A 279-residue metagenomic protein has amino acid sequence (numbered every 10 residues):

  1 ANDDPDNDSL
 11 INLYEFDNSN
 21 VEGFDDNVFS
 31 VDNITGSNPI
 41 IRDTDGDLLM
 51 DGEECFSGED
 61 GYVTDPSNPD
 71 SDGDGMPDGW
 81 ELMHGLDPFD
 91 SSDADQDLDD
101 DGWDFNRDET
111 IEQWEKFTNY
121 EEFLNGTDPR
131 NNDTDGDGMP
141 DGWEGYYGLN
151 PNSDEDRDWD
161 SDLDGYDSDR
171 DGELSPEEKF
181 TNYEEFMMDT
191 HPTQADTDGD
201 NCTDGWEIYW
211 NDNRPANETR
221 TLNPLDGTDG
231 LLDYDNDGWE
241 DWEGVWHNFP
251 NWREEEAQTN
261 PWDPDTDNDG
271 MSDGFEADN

Functional and structural regions predicted by a protein language model:
A1-N279: Extracellular calcium-associated, cysteine-rich motifs in secreted modular proteins
